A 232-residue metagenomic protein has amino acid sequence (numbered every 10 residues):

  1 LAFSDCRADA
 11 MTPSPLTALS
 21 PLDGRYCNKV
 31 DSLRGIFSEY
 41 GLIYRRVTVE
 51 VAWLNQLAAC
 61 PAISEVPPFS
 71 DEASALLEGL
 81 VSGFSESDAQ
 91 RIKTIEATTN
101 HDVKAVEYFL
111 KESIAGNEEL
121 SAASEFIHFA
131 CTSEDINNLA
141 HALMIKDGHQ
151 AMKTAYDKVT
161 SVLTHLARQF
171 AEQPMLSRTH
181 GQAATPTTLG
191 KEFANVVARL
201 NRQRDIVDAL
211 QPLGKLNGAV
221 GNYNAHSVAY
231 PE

Functional and structural regions predicted by a protein language model:
T12-E232: A helix-coil-helix interface module used to build multimeric assemblies and to scaffold catalytic/cofactor sites
